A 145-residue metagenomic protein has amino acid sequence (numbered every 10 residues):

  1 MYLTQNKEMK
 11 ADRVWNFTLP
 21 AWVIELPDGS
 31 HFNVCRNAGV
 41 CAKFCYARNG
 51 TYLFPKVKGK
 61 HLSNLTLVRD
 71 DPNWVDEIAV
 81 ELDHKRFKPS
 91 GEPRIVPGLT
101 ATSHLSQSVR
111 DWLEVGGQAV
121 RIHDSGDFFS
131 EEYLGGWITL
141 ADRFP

Functional and structural regions predicted by a protein language model:
M1-P145: Class I S-adenosyl-L-methionine
